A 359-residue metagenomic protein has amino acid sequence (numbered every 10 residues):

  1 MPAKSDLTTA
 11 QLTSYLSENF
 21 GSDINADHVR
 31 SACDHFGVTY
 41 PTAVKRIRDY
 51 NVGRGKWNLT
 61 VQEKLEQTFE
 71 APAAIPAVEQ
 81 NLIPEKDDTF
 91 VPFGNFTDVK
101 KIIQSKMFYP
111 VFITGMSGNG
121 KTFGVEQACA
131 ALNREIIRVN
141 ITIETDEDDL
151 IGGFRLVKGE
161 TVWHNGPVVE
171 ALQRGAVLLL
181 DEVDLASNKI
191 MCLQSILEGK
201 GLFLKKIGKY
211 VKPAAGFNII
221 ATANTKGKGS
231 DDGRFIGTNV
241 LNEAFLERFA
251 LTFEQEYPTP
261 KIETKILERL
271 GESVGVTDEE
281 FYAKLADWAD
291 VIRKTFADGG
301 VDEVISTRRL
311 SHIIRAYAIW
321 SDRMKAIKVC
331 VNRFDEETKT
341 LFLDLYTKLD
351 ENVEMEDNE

Functional and structural regions predicted by a protein language model:
P2-I24: Positively charged, polyanion-binding regions of nucleic-acid-associated proteins
P2-S5, D27, S31-G37, K45-E359: C-terminal regulatory/interaction module of P-loop NTP-utilizing enzymes
P41: Key DNA-contact positions within bacterial/archaeal DNA-binding proteins
